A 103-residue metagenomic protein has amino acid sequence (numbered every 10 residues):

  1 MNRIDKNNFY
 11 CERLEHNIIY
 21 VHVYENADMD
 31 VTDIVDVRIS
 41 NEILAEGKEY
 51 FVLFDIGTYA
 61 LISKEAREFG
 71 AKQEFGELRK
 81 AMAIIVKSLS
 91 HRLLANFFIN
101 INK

Functional and structural regions predicted by a protein language model:
M1-K103: Amphipathic, Lys/Arg-enriched alpha-helical "gate/interface" segment within cytosolic domains that mediates
